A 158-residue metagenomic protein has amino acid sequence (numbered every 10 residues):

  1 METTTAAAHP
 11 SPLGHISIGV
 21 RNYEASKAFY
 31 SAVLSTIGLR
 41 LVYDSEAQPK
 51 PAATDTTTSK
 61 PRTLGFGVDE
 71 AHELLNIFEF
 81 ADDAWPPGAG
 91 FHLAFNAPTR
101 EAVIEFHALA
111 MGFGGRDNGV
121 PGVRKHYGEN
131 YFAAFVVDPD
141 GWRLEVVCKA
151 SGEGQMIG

Functional and structural regions predicted by a protein language model:
M1-K27, L93, A150-G158: N-terminal beta-strand motif that seeds the catalytic metal site of vicinal oxygen chelate
E2-A7, K50-E105: Long, continuous compositionally biased terminal/linker segments
S17-H72: Core segments of cupin and vicinal oxygen chelate
V20-E24, A94-P139: Vicinal oxygen chelate
E46-A53, A81, P121-H126: Short, solvent-exposed loop/turn elements at beta->coil junctions and helix N-caps that rim active or binding pockets
G128, F135, V147-E153: Short beta->alpha transition motifs characteristic of CBS
